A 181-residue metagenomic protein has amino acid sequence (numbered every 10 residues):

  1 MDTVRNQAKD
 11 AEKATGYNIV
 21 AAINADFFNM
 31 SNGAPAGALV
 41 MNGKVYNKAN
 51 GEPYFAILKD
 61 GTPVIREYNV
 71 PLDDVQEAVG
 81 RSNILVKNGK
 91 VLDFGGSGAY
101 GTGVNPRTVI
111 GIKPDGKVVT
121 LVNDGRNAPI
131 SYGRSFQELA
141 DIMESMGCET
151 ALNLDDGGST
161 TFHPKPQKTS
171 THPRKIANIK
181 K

Functional and structural regions predicted by a protein language model:
M1-K181: Gly/Ser/Thr/Pro-rich low-complexity, intrinsically disordered segments
